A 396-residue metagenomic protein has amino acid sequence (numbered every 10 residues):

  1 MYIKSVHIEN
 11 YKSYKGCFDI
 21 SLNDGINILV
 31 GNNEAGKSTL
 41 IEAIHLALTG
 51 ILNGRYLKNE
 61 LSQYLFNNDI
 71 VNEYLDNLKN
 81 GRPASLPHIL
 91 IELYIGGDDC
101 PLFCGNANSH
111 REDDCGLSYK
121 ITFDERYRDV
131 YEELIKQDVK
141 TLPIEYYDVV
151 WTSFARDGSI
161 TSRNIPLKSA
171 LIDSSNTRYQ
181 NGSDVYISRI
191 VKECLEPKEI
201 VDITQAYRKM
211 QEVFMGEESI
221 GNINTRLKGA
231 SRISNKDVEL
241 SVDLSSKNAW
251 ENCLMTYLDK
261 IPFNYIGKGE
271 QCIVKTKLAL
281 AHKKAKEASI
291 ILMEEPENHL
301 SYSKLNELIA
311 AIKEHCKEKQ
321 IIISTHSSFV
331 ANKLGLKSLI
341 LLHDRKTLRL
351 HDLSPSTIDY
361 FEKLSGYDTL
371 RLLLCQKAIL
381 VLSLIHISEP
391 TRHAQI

Functional and structural regions predicted by a protein language model:
M1-T49, W250-L372, H386: Switch/communication elements of ASCE P-loop NTPase nucleotide-binding domains
E9, N23, Y94-D98, T122-D124 (+1 more regions): Solvent-exposed residues in well-ordered beta-strands and their adjoining turns, especially edge/terminal strands
A43-R111: Conserved P-loop NTP-binding catalytic core
S62-L78, P355-C375: Surface-exposed acidic, glycine/proline-enriched linker/cap segments that occur as 15-30-residue helix-coil
H88-L90, G96-G221, T225: Electropositive, glycine-dotted interaction segments that contact anionic polymers or phosphate-rich ligands
V191-V274, L278-I290, E314: Extended helical coiled-coil dimerization/tether regions that scaffold and oligomerize large DNA-maintenance assemblies
I379-V381: Conserved strand-helix element at the start of the C-terminal RecA-like helicase core
I385-I396: Single conserved hydrophobic/aromatic residue that forms the stacking wall/gate of nucleotide- or nucleobase-binding
